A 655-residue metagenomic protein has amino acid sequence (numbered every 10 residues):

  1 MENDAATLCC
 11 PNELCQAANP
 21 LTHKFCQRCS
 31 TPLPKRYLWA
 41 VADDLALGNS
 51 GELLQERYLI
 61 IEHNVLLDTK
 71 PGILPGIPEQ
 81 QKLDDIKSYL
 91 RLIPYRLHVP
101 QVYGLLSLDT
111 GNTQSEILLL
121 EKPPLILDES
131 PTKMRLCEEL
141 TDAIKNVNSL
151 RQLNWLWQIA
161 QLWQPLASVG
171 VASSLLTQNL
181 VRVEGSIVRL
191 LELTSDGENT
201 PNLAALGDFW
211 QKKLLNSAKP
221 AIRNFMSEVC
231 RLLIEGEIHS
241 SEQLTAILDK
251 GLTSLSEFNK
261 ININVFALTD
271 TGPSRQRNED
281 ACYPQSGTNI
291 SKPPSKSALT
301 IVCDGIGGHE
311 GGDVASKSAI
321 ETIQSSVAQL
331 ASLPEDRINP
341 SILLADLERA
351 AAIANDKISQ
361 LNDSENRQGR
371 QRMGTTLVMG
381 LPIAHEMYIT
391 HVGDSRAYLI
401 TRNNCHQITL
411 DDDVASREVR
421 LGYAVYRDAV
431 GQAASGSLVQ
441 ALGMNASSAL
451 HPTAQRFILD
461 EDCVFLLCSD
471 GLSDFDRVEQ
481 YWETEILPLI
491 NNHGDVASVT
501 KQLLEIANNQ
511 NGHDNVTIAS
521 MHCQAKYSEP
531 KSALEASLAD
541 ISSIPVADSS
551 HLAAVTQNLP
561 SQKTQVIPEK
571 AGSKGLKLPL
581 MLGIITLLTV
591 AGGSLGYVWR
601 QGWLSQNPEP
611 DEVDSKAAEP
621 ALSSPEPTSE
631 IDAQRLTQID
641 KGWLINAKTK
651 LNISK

Functional and structural regions predicted by a protein language model:
M1, A46-L67: Long, charged/polar, low-complexity intrinsically disordered N-terminal extensions that precede catalytic
T7, L14, L21-L33, I61-Q158 (+2 more regions): PP2C/PPM-type serine/threonine phosphatase catalytic domain
L8-C10, L38-V41: A short beta-strand micro-motif
Q16, R28, L38-A40: Long, contiguous N-terminal structural blocks used for assembly/anchoring
K24-F25, L38-W39, L47: Long, low-complexity intrinsically disordered regions enriched in Ser/Thr/Pro/Gly
D196-F209: Active-site Asp-x-Gly
